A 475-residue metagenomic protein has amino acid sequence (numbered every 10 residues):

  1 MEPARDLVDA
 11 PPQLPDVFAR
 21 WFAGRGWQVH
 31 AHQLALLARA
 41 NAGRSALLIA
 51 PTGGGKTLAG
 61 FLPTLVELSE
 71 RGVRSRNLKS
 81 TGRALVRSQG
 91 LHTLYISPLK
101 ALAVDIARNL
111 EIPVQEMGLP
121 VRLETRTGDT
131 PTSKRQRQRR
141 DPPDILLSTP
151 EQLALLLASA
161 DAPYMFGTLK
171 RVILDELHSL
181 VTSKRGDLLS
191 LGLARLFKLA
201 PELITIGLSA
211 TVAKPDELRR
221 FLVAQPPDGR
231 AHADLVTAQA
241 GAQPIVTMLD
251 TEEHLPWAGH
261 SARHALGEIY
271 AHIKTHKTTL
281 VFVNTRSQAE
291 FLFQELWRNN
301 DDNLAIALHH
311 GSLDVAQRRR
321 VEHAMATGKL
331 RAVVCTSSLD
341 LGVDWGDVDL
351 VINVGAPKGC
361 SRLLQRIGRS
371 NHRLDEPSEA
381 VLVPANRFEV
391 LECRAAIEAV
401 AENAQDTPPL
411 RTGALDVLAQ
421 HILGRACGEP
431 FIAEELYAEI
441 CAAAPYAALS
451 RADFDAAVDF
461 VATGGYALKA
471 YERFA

Functional and structural regions predicted by a protein language model:
M1-G24, Q28-G54, A59-A154, A158-A475: Helicase motor core with emphasis on the C-terminal RecA-like subdomain
